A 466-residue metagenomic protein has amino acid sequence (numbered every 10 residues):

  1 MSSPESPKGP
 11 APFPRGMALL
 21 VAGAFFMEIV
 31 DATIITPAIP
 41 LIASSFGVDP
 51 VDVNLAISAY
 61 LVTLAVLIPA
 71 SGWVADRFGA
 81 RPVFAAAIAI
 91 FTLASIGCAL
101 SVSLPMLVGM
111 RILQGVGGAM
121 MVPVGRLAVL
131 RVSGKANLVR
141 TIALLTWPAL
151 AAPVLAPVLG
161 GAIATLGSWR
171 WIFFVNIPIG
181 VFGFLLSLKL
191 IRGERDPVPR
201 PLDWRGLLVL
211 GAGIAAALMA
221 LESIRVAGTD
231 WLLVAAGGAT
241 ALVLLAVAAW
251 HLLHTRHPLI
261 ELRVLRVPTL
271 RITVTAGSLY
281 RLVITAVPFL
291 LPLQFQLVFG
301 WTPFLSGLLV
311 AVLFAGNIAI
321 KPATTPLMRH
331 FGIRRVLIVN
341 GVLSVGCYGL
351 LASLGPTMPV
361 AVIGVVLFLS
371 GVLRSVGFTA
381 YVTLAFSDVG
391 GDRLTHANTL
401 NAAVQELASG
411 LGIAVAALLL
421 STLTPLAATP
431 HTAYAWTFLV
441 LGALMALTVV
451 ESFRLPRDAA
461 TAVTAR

Functional and structural regions predicted by a protein language model:
M1-F13, D196, F453-R466: Intrinsic disorder in cytosolic terminal tails and internal cytosolic loops of multi-pass membrane transporters
G9-M17, D203-R205: N-terminal membrane topogenic signal
P14-I39, F46, P50-A59, A70-G72 (+8 more regions): 12-transmembrane solute porter fold
I68-R205: Helix-loop-helix hairpins in multi-pass membrane proteins, especially solute transporters
D76, I191-R192, L218-V226, A249-L253 (+5 more regions): Membrane-water interface at transmembrane helix exits
A99-M106, L188-I191, L221-A227, A249-L252 (+2 more regions): Transmembrane helix-loop junctions and nearby membrane-interface residues
W147, A151-G167, A215, M219 (+1 more regions): A gly/Pro-rich, aromatic-decorated transmembrane alpha-helix motif that marks the paired, flexible gating helices
T165-A276, L441-G442: Hydrophobic transmembrane-helix bundles of small-molecule transporters
